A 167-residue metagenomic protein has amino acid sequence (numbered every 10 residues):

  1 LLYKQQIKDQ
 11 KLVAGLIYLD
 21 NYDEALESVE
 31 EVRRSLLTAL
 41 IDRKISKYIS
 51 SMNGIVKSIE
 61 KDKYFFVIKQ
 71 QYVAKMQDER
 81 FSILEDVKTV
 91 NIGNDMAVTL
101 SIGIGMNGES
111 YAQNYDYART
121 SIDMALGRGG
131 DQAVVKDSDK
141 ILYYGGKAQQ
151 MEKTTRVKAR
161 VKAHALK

Functional and structural regions predicted by a protein language model:
L1-L2: Sensory/regulatory domains in signal-transduction proteins
K8-V13, D20-S46, Y72-F81, K153: Conserved long alpha-helical elements within nucleotide-processing catalytic cores of c-di-GMP signaling and class III
V13, I55-F65, I92-T120, D131-S138: A short glycine-enriched loop-to-beta-strand structural element that forms part of the catalytic core of nucleotide
D20-Y22, E60-Q70: Short acidic-rich active-site patches of cyclic nucleotide enzymes
D42-S51, A74-D95, Y115-M124: Alpha-helical scaffold within the catalytic cores of cyclic-nucleotide enzymes
F81-L84, N107-G130, M151-V157: Catalytic-core segments of nucleotide cyclases and related cyclic-nucleotide turnover enzymes
V98-L100, G127-T154: Flexible, glycine/charge-rich interdomain/linker segments that couple and regulate nucleotide signaling catalytic cores
K158-L166: Active-site core of bacterial EAL-family cyclic-dinucleotide phosphodiesterase domains
